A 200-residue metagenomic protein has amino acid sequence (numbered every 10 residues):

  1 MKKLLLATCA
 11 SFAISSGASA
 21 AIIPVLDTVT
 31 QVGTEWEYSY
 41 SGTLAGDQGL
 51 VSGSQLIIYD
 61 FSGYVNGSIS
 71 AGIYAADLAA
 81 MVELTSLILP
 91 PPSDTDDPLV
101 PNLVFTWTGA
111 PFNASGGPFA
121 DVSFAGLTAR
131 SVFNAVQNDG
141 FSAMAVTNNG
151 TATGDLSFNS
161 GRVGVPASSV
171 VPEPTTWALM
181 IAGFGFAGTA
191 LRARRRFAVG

Functional and structural regions predicted by a protein language model:
K3-I22, N159-L191: Short, threonine-centered small-residue motifs that mark membrane-proximal processing/anchoring sites and TM-junction
T8-A10, S16, V29-T30, V82 (+3 more regions): Generic low-complexity, intrinsically disordered sequence content enriched in small uncharged/hydrophobic residues
A21-A167: Extracellular or exported targeting regions of proteins
T189-G200: C-terminal membrane-anchoring or membrane-association module
